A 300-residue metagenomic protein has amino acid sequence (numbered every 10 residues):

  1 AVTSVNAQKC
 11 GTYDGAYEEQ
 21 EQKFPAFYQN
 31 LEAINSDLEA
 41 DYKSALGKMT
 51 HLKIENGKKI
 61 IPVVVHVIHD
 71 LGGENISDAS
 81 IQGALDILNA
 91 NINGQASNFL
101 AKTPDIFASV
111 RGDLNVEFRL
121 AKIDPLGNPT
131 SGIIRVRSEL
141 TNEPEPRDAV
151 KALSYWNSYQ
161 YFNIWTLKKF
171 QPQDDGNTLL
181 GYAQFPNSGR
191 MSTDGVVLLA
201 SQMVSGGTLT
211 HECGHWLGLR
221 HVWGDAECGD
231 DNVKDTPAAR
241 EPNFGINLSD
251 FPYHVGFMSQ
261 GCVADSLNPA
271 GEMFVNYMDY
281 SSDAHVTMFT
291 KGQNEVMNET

Functional and structural regions predicted by a protein language model:
V5-Q95: Primarily auto-inhibitory N-terminal propeptides
E55-G57, V63-G73, D78-D124, R135-T210 (+1 more regions): Extracellular (secreted or membrane-anchored) zinc-dependent metallopeptidases, primarily metzincins but also closely
G127-I133: Extended, solvent-exposed regions of the mature portions of secreted/cell-surface glycoproteins
